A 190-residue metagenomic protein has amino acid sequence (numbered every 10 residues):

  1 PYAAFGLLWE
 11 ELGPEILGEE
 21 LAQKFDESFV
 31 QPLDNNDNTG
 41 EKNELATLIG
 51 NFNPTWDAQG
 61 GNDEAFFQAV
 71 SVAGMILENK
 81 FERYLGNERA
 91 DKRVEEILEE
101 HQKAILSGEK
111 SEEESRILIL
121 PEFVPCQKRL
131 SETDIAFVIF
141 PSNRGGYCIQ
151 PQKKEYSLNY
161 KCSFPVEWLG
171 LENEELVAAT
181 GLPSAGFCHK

Functional and structural regions predicted by a protein language model:
P1-G50: A basic- and aromatic-enriched beta-loop-alpha substructure that forms the phosphate/nucleotide- and DNA/RNA-contacting
E41-K190: C-terminal accessory domains and tails appended to enzymatic cores
